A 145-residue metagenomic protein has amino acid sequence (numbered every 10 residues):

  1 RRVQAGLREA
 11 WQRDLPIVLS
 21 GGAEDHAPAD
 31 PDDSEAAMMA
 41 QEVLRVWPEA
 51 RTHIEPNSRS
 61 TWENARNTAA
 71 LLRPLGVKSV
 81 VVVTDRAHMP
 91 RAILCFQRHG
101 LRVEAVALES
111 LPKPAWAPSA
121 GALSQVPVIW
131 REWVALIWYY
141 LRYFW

Functional and structural regions predicted by a protein language model:
R1-L123: A structural signal for short, hydrophobic/glycine-enriched beta-strand patches
A122-W145: A transmembrane-helix-recognition feature enriched in membrane-embedded lipid enzymes and envelope glyco-/phospholipid
